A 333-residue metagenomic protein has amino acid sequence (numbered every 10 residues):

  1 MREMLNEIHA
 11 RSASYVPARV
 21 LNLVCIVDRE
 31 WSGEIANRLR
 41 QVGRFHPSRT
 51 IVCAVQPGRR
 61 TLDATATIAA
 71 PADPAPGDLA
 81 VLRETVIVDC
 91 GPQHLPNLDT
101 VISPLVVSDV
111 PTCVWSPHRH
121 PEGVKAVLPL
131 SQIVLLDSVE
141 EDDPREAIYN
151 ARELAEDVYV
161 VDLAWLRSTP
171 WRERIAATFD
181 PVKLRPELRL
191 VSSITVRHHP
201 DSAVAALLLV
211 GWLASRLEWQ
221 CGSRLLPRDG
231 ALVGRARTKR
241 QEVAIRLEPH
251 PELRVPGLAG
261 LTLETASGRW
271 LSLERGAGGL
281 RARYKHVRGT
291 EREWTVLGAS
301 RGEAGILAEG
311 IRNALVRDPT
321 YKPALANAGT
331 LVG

Functional and structural regions predicted by a protein language model:
M1-W115: An N-terminal, globular interaction/scaffold subdomain
R2-S14, R19-L21, R29, N37-L39 (+3 more regions): C-terminal structured domains
V20, L82-R83, P111, L130-S131 (+2 more regions): A broad structural signal for short, well-ordered beta-strand segments within beta-sheet-rich domains
Q41-V52, V106-T112, P129-I133, L154-D157 (+1 more regions): Structural alpha-beta junctions
R49-R59, V114-H118, S138-V139, Q220-G234: A generic structural motif
A64-P76, Q132-E141, N150-E156, R235-R254: Acidic, Ser/Thr-rich peripheral helices and adjacent loops at domain boundaries
T85-I87, P92-R185: Conserved, well-structured core segments that form the ligand-binding/active-site neighborhood of functional domains
S168-R228: ATP/pyrophosphate-binding catalytic subdomain of soluble kinases
